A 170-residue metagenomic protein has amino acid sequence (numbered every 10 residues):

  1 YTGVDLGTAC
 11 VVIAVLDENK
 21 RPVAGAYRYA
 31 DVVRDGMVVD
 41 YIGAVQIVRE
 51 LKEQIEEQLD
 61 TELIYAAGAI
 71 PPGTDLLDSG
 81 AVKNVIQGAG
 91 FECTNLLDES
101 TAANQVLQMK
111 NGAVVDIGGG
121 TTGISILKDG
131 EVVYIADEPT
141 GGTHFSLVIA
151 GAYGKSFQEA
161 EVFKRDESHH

Functional and structural regions predicted by a protein language model:
Y1-T8, V12-I117, D129-H170: Nucleotide/phosphate-binding catalytic cleft detector across ATP-hydrolyzing and phosphate-transferring enzymes
G120: Short glycine-rich anion-binding loops that position phosphate/pyrophosphate groups of nucleotides and phosphorylated
G123-S125: A structural feature that tracks compact, well-ordered secondary-structure segments with a strong bias toward
